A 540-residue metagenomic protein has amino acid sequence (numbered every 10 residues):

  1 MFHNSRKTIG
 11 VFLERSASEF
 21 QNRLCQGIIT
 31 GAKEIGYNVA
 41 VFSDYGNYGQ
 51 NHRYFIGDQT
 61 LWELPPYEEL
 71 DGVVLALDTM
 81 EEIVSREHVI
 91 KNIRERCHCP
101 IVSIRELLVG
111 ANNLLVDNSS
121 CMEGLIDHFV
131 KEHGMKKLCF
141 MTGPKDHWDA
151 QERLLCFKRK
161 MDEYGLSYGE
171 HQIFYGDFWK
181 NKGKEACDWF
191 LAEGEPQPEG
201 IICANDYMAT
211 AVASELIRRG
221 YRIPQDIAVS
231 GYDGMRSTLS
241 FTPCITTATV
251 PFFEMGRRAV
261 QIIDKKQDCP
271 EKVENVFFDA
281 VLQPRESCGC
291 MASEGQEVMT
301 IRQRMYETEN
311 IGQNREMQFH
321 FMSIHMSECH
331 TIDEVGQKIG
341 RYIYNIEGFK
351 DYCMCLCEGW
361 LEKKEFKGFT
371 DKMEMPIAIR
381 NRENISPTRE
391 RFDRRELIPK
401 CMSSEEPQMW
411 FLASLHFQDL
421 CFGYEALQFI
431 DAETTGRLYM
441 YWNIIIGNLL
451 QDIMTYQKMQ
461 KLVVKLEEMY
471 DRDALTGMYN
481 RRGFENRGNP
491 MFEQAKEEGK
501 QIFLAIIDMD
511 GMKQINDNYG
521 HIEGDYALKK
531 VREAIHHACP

Functional and structural regions predicted by a protein language model:
M1-F321: Bacterial carbohydrate/catabolite-sensing allosteric modules
Y37, F321-H325, Q460-R481, P490-E493: Amphipathic HAMP/coiled-coil signal-transducing linker helices that couple sensory inputs to cytosolic output domains
E328-F369: Helix-loop-beta substructure at the N-terminus of cytosolic sensory domains that couple signal/ligand detection
K400, E406-H416: A short, aliphatic-rich beta-strand micro-motif
L415-E425, G436: Short hydrophobic/glycine-rich mini-motifs in sensory/regulatory modules that couple input to downstream signaling
D431-Q451, K458-K465: Amphipathic alpha-helical "output/dimerization" segments
E467-E468, R481-Q501, K530-C539: Short regulatory alpha-helical coupling segments that immediately precede and/or link into cyclic nucleotide signaling
E467-N486, I507-E523, K529: Conserved nucleotide-binding and Mg2+-coordinating catalytic segments in signaling enzymes
